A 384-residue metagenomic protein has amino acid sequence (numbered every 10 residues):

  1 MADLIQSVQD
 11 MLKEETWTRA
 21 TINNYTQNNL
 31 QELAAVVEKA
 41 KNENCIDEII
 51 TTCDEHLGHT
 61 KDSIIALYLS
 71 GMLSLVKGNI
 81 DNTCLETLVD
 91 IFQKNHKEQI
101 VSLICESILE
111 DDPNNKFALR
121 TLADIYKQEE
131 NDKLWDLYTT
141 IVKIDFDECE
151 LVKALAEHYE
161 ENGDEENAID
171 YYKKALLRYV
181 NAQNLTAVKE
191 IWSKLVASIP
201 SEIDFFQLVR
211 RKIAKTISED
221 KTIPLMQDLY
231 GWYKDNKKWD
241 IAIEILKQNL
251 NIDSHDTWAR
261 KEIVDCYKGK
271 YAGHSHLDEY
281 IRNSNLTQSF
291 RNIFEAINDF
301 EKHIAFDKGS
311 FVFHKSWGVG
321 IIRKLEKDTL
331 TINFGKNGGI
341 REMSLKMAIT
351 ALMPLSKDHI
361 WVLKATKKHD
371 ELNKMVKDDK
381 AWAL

Functional and structural regions predicted by a protein language model:
M1-A2, L12-T16, N28-L30, K41-I50 (+11 more regions): Generic helix N-cap/helix-start motif at coil->alpha-helix transitions
S7, A20-T21, E32, V36 (+12 more regions): Structural register within alpha-helical repeat arrays
A20-T21, L33-V36, I64-L73, I100-I108 (+6 more regions): Alpha-helical repeat scaffolds
N24, A40, C53, F92 (+7 more regions): Residue at a conserved register position within TPR or TPR-like alpha-solenoid repeats
E43, H59, N95, Q128-E129 (+4 more regions): Structural motif corresponding to the intra-repeat A-B loop/turn of tetratricopeptide repeats
L208, T222, D228, E244 (+2 more regions): Mixed-charge, Lys/Arg-rich low-complexity intrinsically disordered regions
G318-D328: Short beta-strand-centered aromatic/proline hotspots
N333, G339-A383: Intrinsically disordered, low-complexity linker and terminal regions at domain boundaries
